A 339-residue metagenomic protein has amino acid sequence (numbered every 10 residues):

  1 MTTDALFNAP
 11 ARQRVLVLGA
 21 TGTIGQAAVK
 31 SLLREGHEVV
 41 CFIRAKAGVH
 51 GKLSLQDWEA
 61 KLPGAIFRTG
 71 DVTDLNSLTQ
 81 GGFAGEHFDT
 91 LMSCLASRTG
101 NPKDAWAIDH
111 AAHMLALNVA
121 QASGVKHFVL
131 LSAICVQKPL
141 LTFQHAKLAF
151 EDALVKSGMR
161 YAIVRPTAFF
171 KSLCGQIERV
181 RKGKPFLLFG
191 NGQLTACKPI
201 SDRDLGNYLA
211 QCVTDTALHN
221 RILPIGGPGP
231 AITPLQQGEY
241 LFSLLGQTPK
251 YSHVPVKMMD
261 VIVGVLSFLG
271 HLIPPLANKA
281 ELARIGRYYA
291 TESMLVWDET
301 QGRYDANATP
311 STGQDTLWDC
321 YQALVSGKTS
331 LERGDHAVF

Functional and structural regions predicted by a protein language model:
F7-H37: N-terminal Rossmann NAD(P)H-binding glycine-rich loop of SDR-like oxidoreductase domains
A47-A122, C135-Q137: NAD(P)H-binding glycine-rich loop region in Rossmannoid oxidoreductase-like domains and their noncatalytic homologs
S97-G183: Glycine-/Pro-rich loop/turn segments that contact NAD(P) or position catalytic residues in Rossmann-like domains
A112, N191-V213, R221, T233: Substrate-positioning beta->alpha
S172-R179, C212-L223, Q247-P249: Glycine/proline-rich active-site loop of Rossmann-fold NAD(P)-dependent oxidoreductases
A196-R203, I225-S243, P255-G264: Substrate-binding strand-loop-helix patch in Rossmann-like NAD(P)-dependent oxidoreductase/epimerase domains
K257-F339: A hydrophobic C-terminal alpha-helical subdomain
